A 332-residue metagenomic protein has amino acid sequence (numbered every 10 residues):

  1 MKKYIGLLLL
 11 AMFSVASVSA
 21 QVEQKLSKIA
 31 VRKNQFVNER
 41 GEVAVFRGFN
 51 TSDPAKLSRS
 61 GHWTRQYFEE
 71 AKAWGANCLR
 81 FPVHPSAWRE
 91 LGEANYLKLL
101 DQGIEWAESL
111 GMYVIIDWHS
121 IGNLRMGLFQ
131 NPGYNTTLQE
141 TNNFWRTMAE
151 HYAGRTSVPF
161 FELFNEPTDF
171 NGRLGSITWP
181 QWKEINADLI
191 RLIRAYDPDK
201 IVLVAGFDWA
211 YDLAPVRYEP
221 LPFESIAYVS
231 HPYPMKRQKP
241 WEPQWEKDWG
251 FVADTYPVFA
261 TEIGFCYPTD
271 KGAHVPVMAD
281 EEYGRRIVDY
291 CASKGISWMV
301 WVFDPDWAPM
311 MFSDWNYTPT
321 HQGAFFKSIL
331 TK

Functional and structural regions predicted by a protein language model:
M1-Q21: Bacterial Sec-dependent N-terminal signal peptides
A20-C78, F207, S328-I329: N-terminal carbohydrate-binding accessory modules
K28, S60, P132-G133, Q139-F160 (+3 more regions): Extracellular glycoside hydrolase catalytic/binding regions
R40, A44-Q66, W88-L91, F129-G133 (+2 more regions): Acidic/histidine-rich helix-loop elements that form or flank divalent-metal/phosphate-binding sites at the catalytic
N50, V83-P85, S120, N165 (+2 more regions): A mature extracytoplasmic/lumenal domain signature
S52-P54, S86, I121, F170 (+1 more regions): Active-site loop signature of alpha/beta-hydrolase-fold enzymes
W63-R125, E140, W182-Y196, V277-K294: Aromatic-lined substrate-binding rim segments of carbohydrate-active enzymes
